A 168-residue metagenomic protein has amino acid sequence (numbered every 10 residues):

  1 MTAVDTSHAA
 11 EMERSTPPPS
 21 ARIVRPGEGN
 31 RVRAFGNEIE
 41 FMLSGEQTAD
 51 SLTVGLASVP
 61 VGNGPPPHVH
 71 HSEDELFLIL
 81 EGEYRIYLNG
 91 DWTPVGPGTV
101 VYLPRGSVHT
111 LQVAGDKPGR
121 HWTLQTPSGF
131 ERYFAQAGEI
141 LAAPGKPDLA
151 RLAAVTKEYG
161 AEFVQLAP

Functional and structural regions predicted by a protein language model:
M1-L52, E139, A143-P168: A short, N-terminal "cap"/entry segment at the start of jelly-roll beta-barrel domains of the cupin/DSBH fold
I23-R25, G90-V108: Short acidic-glycine-tyrosine-enriched beta hairpin
E40-F41, G55-H70: Conserved short histidine dyad/triad with adjacent acidic residue
Q47-D50, V59-N63, E83-R85, W92: Short, charged/polar surface micro-motifs in flexible loops or helix N-caps
T48, R105-E131: Ligand-binding loop in jelly-roll beta-barrel domains
S72-Y84, N89: Glycine- and acidic-residue-biased ligand/ion/polar-headgroup-sensing regions
G129-F134, G145: A short beta-to-alpha transition loop/helix N-cap that caps and shapes the active-site region
